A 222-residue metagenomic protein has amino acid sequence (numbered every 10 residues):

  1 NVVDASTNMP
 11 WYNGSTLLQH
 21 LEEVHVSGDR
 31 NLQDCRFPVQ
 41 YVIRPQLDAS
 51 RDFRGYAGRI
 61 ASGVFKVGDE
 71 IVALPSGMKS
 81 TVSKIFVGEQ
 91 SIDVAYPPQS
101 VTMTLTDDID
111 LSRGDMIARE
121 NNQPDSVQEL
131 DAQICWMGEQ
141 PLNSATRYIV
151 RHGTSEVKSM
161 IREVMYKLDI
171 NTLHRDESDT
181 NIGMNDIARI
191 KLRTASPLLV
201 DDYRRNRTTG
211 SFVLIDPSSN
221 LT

Functional and structural regions predicted by a protein language model:
N1-D34, P38-I43: Canonical P-loop GTPase G-domain recognition
P45-T222: C-terminal effector/interaction modules appended to NTPase cores
